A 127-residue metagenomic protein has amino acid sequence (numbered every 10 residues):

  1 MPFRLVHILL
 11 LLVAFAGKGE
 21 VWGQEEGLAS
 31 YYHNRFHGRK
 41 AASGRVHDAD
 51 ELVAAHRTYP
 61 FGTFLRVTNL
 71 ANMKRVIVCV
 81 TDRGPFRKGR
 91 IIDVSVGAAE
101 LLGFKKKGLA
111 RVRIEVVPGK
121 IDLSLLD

Functional and structural regions predicted by a protein language model:
P2-F3, G19-D127: Secreted/periplasmic proteins
P2-L10: Sec-dependent signal peptide recognition, specifically the positively charged N-region followed immediately by
L10-E20: Hydrophobic h-region of N-terminal signal peptides that target proteins for export in Gram-negative bacteria
